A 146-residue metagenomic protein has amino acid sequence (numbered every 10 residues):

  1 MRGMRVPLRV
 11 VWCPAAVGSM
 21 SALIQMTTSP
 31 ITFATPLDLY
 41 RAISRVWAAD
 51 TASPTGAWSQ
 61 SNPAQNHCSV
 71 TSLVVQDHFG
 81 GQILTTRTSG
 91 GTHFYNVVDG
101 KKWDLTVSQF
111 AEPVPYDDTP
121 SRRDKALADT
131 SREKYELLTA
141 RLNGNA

Functional and structural regions predicted by a protein language model:
R2-M4: Extreme N-terminal basic, low-complexity initiation segments that serve as generic localization/processing leaders
L8-A146: A structural boundary/capping signal
